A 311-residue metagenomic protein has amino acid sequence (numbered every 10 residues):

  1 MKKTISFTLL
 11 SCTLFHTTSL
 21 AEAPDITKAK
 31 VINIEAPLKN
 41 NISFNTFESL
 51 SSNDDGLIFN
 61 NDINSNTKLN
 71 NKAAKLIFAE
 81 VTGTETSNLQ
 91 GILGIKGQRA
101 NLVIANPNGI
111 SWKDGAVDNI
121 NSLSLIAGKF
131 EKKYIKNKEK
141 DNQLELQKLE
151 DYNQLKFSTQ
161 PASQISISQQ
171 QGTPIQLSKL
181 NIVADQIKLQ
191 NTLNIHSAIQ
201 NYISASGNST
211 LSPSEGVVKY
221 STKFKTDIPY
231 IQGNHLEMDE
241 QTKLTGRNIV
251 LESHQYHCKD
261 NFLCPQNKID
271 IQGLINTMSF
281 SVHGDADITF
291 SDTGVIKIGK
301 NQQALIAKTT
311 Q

Functional and structural regions predicted by a protein language model:
K2-Q311: Extracellular and secretory-pathway beta-repeat/beta-biased strand scaffolds
